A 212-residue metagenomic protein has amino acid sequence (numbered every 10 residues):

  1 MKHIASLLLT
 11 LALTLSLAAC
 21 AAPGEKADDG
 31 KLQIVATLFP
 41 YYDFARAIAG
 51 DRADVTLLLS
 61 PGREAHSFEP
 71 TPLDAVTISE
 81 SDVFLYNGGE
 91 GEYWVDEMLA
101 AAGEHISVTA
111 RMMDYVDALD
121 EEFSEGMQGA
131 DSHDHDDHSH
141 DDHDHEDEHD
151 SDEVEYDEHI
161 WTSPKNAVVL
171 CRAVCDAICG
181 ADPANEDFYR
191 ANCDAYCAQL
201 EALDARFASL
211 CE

Functional and structural regions predicted by a protein language model:
M1-L9: Positively charged n-region of N-terminal signal peptides that target proteins for export
L7, C20-E212: Extracytoplasmic metal-acquisition and chelation regions
L8-S16: Bacterial N-terminal signal peptides
